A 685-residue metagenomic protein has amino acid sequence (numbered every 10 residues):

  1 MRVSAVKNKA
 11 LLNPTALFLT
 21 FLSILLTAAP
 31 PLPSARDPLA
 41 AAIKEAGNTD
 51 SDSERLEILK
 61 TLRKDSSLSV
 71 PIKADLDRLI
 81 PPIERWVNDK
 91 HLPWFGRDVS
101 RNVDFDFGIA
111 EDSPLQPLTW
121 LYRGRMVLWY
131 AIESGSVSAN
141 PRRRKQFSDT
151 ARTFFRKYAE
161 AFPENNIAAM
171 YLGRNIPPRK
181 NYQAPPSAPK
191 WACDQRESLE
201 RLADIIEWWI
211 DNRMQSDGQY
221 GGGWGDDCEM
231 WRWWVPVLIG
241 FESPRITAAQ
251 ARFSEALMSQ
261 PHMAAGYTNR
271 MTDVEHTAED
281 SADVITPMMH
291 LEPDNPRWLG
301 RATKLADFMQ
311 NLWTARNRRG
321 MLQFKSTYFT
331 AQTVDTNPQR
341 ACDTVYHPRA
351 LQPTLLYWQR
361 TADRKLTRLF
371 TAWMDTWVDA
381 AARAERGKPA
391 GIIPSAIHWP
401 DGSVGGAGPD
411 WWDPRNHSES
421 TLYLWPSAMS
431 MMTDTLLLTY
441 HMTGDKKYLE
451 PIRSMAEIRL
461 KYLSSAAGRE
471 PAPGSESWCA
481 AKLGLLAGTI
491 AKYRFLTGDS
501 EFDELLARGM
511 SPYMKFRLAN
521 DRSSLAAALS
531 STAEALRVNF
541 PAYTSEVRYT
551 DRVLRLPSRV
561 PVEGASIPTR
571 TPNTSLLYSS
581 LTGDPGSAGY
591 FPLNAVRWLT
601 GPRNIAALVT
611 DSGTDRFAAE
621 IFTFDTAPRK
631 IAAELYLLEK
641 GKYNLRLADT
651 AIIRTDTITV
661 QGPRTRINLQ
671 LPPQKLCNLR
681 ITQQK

Functional and structural regions predicted by a protein language model:
M1-L12: N-terminal secretory signal peptides that target proteins for export/translocation
L12-L22: Sec-dependent N-terminal signal peptides
T20-A35: Bacterial Sec-dependent signal peptides at the C-terminal "C-region" and cleavage site
D37-P628: Catalytic domains of carbohydrate-active enzymes that cleave complex glycans
R152, L638, A648-I653: Change "in extracellular beta-sheet-rich domains … of secreted and cell-surface proteins" to "in beta-sheet-rich domains
F624-G641: Surface-exposed beta-strand/loop patches in extracellular or lumenal glycoproteins
N644-R646: Beta-strand signatures of extracellular beta-sandwich domains
D656-K685: C-terminal beta-strand-rich structural cap/linker in extracellular carbohydrate-active enzymes
